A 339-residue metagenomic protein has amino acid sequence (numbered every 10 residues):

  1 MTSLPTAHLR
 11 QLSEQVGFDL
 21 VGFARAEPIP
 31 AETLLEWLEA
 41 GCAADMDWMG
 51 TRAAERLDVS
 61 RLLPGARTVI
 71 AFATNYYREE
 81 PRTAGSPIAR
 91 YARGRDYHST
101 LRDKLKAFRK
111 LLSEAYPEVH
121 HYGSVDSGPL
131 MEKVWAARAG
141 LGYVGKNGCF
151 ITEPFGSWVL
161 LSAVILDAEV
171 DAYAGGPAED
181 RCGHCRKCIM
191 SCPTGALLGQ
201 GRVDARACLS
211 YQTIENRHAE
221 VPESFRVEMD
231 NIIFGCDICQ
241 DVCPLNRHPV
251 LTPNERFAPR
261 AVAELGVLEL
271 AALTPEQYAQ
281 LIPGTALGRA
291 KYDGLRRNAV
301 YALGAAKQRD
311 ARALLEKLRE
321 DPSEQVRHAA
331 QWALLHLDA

Functional and structural regions predicted by a protein language model:
M1-R181, D230: Auxiliary alpha/beta "docking" domains used to position bulky ligands
Q15-F18, K187-R217, I232-R256, L314: Iron-sulfur cluster-binding cysteine motifs and their immediate structural context in ferredoxin-like electron-transfer
I151-P177, A205-F225, T274-A279: Short, charged low-complexity linear segments at domain edges
G176-A178, H184-K187, L197-Q200, G288: Flavin-dependent oxidoreductase catalytic cores
R260-D293, V300: Alpha-helical adaptor scaffolds
Y278-L281, Q308-R319, A339: Amphipathic alpha-helical scaffolding segments comprising HEAT/armadillo-like alpha-solenoid repeats
Y292, P322-S323: Short inter-helical turns and helix N-cap capping residues of alpha-solenoid HEAT/ARM repeat scaffolds
R296-K307, H328-L337: Structural detector for internal amphipathic alpha-helices that build alpha-solenoid repeat scaffolds
